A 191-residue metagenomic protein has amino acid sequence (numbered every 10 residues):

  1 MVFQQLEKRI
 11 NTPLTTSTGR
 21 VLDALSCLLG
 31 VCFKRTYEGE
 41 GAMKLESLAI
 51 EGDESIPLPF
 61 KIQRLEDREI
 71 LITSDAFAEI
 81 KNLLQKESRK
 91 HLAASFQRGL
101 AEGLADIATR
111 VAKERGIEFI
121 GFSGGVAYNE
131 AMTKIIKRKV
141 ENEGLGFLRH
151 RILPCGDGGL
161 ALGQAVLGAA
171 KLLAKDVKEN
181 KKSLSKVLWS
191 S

Functional and structural regions predicted by a protein language model:
M1-F119, A131-R138: A contiguous, well-structured pocket-lining segment that forms one wall/lid of small-molecule binding clefts in soluble
T18-R20, V31, G125-V126, G159 (+1 more regions): Gly/Ser/Thr-rich helix-start
D23, L148-S191: Glycine-rich phosphate-binding/hydrolytic loop that grips phosphoryl groups
L28-G30, A127-Y128, I152-P154, L167: Short, glycine-/Ser/Thr-/acidic-enriched flexible segments
R35-T36, N142-G144, L173-D176: Phosphate-handling active-site elements
A93, Q97, G125, R151: Glycine- and other small-residue-rich loops at beta-strand/loop junctions that grip anionic moieties
E118-S123, E130, I136-L160: Conserved phosphate-binding/catalytic loops in two-lobed NTP-binding clefts
